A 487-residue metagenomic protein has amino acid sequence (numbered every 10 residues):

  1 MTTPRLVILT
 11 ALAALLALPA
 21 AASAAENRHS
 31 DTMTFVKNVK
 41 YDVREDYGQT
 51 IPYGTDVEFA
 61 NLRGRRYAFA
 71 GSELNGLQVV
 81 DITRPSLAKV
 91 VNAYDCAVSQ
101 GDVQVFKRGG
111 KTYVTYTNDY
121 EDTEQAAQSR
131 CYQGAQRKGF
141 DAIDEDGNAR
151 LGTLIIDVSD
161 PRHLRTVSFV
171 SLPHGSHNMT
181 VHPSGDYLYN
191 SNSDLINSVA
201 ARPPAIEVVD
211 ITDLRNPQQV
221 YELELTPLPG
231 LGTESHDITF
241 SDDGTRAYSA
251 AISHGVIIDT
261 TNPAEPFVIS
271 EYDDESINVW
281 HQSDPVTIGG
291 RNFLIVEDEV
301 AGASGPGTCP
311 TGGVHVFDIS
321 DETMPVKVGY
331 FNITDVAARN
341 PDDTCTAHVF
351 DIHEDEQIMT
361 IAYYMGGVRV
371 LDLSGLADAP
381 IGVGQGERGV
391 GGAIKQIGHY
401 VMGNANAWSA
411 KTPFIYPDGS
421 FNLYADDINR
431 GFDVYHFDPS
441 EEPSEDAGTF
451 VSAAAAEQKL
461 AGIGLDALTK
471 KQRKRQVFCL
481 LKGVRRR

Functional and structural regions predicted by a protein language model:
M1-P4: N-terminal secretory signal peptides that target proteins for export/translocation
V7-P19: Bacterial N-terminal signal peptides
S23-R487: Feature marking well-ordered beta-strand scaffolds used for ligand recognition
